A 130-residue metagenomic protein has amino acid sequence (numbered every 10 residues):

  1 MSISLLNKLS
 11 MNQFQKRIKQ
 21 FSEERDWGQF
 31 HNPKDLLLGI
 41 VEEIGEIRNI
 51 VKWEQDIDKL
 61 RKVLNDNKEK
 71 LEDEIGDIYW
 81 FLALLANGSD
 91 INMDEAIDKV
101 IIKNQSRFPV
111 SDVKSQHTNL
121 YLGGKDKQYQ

Functional and structural regions predicted by a protein language model:
M1-I75, Y79-Q130: Flexible "arm" and connector segments at domain edges
